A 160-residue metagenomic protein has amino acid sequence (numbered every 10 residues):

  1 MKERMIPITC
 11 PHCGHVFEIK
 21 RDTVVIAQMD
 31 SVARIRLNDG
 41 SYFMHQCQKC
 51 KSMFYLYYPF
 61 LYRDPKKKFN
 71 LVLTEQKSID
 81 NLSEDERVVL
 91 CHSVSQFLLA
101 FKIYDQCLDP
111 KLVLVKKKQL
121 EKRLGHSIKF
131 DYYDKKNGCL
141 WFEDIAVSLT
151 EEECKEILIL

Functional and structural regions predicted by a protein language model:
M1-T74: N-terminal cysteine/histidine-rich coordination modules
C13, D105, Y133-D134: Compositionally biased, intrinsically disordered low-complexity regions enriched in proline and serine
D22, R34, I79, A100 (+6 more regions): Intrinsically disordered, low-complexity regions
Y42-C50, D80-V89, V147-L158: Short, Lys/Arg-enriched charge-dense amphipathic segments
Q48-E121: Domain-exit/linker segments immediately C-terminal to small folded modules
R123-L160: C-terminal, charged low-complexity interaction regions
